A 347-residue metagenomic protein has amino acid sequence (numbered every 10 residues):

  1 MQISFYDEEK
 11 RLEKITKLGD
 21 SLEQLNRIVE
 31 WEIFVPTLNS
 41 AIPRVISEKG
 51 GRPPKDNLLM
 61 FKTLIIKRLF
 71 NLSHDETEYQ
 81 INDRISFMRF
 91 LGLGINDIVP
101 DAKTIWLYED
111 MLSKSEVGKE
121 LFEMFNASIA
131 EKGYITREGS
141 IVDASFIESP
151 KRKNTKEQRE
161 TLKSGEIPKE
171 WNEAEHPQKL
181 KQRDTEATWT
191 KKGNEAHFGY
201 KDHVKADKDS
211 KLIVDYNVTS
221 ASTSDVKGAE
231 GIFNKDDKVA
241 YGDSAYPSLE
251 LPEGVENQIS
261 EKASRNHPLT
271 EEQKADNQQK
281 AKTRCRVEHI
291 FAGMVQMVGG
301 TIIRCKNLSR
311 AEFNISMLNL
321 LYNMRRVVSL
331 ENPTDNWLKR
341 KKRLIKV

Functional and structural regions predicted by a protein language model:
M1-S40, L330-V347: Charged, often Cys/His-bearing segments associated with DNA-binding zinc-finger transcription factors
E23-I65, L69: Basic, short loop/linker segments at the boundary and entry of helix-turn-helix/winged-helix-like folds
E30, G51-L59, D97-D101, Q279 (+3 more regions): Secondary-structure capping and boundary motifs in well-ordered enzyme cores
V45, K49-N57, N71-W106, D110: Trp/Phe/Arg-rich N-terminal binding region typifying the photolyase-homology
K49-R52, A263-T270, N336-R343: Arg/Lys-rich, glycine/proline-spaced intrinsically disordered segments in nuclear chromatin/transcription regulators
D75, Y79-N82, P100-E253, V347: Polybasic low-complexity intrinsically disordered regions
T161, K238-V239, S244-S316, V347: Helix-centered, glycine/charged polyanion-binding patches within enzymatic domains that contact phosphate-containing
